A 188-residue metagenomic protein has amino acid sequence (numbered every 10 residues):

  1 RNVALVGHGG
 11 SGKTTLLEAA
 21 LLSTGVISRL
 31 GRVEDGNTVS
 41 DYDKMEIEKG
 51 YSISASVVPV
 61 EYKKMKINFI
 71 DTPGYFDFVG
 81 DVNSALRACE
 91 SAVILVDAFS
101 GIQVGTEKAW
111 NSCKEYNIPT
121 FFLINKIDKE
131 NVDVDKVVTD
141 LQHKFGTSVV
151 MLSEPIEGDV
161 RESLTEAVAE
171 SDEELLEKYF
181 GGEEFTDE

Functional and structural regions predicted by a protein language model:
R1-S11, R29-L30, A98-E188: P-loop NTPase catalytic nucleotide-binding module
R1-V96, I102, K136, H143-F145 (+1 more regions): P-loop NTPase switch module centered on the Walker A-proximal segment
